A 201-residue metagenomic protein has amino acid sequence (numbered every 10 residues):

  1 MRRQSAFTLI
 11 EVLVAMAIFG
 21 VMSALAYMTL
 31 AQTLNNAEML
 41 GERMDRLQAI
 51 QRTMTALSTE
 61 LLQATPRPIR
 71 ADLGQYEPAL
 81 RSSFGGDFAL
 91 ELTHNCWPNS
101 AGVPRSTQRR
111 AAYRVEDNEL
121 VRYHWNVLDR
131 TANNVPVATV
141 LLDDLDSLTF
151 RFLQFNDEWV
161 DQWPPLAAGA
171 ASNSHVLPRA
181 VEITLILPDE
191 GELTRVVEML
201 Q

Functional and structural regions predicted by a protein language model:
R2-L30: N-terminal single-pass transmembrane signal-anchor helix
L25-T131: Extracytoplasmic beta-strand-rich oligomerization domains located immediately C-terminal to a leader/signal peptide
M54, Y113, T139-L141, R195-M199: Generic detection of short hydrophobic beta-strand segments and adjacent strand-loop junctions
G102, D129-T139, V160-Q162: A short, polar/proline- and glycine-enriched secondary-structure boundary/capping micro-motif
S106-R110, V135-P136, P178, T194: Short, surface-exposed coil-to-beta transition loops
N134-R151: Long, charged/polar, surface-exposed segments that mediate recognition or autoinhibition
D146-Q201: Short linear sequence signals and composition-biased patches located at protein termini or domain-edge surfaces
